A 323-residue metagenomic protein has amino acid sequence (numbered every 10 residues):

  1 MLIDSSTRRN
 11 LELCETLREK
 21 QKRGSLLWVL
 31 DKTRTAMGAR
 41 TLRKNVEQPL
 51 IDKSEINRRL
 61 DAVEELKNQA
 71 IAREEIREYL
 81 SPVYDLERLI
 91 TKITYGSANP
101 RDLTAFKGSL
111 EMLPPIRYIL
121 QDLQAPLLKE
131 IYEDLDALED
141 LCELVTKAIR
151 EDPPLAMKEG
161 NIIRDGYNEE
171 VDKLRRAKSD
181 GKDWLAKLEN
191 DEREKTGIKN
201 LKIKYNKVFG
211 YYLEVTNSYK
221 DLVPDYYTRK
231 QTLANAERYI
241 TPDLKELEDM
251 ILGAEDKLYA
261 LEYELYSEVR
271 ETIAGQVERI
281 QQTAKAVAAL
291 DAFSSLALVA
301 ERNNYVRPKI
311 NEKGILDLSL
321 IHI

Functional and structural regions predicted by a protein language model:
M1-I321: Alpha-helical coupling/stalk and coiled-coil linker elements that connect catalytic or binding modules and transmit
